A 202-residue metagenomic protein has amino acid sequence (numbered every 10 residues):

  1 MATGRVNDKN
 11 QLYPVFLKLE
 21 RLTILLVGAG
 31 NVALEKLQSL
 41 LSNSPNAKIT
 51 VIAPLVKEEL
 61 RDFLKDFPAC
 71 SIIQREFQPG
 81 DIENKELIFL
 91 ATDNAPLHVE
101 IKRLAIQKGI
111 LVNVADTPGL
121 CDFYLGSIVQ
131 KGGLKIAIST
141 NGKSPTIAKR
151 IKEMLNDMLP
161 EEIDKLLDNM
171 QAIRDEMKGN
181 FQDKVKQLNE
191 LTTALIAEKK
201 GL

Functional and structural regions predicted by a protein language model:
M1-K18, K178: Glycine/serine-rich phosphate-binding loop and adjoining beta1-alpha1 elements at the start of nucleotide-handling
V15-Q38, N169-F181: Glycine-rich adenosine-cofactor-binding loop
N31-V32, P96, G142: Residue-level detector of alpha-helix initiation sites
E35, N43-F63: NAD(P)-binding Rossmann-fold cofactor-contacting core
K65-I82: Glycine-rich, highly charged phosphate/nucleotide-binding loops
L87-D93, H98-Y124: ADP-ribose/adenylate-binding Rossmann-like module
L111-D164: E1/E1-like adenylate-forming module used to activate ubiquitin-like modifiers and sulfur-carrier proteins
G142-L202: An accessory alpha-helical subdomain
